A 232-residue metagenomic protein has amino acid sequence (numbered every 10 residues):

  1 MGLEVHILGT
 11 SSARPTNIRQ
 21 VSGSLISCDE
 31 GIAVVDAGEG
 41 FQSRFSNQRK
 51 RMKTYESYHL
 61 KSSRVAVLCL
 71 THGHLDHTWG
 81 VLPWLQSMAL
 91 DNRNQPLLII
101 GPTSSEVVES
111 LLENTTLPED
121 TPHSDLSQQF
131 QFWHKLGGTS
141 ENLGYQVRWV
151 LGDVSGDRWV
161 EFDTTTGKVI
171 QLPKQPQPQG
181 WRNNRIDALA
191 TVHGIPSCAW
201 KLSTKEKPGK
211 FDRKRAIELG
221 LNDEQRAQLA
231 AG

Functional and structural regions predicted by a protein language model:
M1-G232: Binuclear metal-dependent hydrolase catalytic cores
